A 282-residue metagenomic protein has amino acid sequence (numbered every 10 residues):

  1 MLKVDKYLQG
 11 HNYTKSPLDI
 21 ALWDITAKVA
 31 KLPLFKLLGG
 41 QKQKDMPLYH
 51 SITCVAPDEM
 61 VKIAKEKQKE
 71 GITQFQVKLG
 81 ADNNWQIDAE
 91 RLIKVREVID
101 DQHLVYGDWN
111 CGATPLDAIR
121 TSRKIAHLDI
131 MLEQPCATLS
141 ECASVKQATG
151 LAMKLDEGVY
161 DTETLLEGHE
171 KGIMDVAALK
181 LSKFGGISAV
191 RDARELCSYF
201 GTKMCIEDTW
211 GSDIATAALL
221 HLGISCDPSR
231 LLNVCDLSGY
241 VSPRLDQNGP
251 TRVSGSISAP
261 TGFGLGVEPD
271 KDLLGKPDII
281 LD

Functional and structural regions predicted by a protein language model:
M1-V29: Metal- or metallocofactor-binding catalytic centers and their adjacent structured scaffolds across diverse enzyme
K15, I52, V77-G80, N84 (+6 more regions): Glycine- and other small-residue-rich loops at beta-strand/loop junctions that grip anionic moieties
L18, K31, F75, D108 (+6 more regions): Conserved, mostly hydrophobic/aromatic
A27-K28, L32-M46, P250, I257: N-terminal amphipathic alpha-helix/helix-capping segment at the start of soluble metabolic enzymes
P33, T73, L104, A152 (+1 more regions): Residue-level detector of anion-binding/catalytic polar loops
G39, Q43-T149: Metal-dependent enolase-superfamily TIM-barrel catalytic cores that perform enediolate-based chemistry
A137-A152, Y160-S256, P260: Shared catalytic-loop signature of beta/alpha-barrel
L265-D282: Extended hydrophobic packing segments that form well-structured cores
